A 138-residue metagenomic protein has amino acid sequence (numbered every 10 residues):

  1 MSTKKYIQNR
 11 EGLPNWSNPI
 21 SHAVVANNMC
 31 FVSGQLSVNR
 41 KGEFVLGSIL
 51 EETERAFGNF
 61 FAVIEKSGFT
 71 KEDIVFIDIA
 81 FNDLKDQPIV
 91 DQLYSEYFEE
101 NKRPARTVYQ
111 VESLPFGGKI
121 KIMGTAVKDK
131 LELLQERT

Functional and structural regions predicted by a protein language model:
M1-G58, A62-V75, F81-T138: N-terminal presequence-like segments and the immediate start of the first folded domain
